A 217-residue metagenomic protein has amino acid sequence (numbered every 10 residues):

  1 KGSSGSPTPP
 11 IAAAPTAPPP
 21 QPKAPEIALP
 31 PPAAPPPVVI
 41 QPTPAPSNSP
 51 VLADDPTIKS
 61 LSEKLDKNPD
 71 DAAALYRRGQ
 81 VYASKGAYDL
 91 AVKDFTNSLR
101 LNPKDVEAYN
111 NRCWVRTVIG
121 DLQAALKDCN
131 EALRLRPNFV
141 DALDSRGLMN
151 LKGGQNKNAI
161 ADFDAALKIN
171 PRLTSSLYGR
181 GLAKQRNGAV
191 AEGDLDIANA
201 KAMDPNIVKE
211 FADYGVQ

Functional and structural regions predicted by a protein language model:
K64, N97-S98, E131-A132, A165-A166 (+1 more regions): Canonical positions in the second alpha-helix
S84, V118-I119, K152-G153, R186: Register position in tetratricopeptide repeats
Q185-Q217: Terminal, low-structured helical/coil segments at or just beyond the last alpha-helical repeat
